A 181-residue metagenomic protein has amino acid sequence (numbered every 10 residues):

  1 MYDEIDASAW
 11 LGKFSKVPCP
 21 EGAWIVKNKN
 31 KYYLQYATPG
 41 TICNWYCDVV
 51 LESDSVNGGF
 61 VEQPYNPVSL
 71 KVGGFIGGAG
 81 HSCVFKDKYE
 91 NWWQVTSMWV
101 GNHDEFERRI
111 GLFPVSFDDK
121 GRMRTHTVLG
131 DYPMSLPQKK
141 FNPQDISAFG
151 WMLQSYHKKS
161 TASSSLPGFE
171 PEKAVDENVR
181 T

Functional and structural regions predicted by a protein language model:
M1-W24, G59-C83, T125-Q144, W151: Surface loop/turn signatures of beta-propeller and other carbohydrate-active proteins
M1-Y2, V50-G59, S116-M123: Short loop/turn segments immediately following beta-strands, especially the blade-tip and inter-blade linker loops
E21-G40, N91-V100: Hydrophobic core segments of beta-strands in well-ordered, beta-rich domains
V26-N28, F85-D87, D118: Structural WD40 beta-propeller signal
A37-T41, W45-G74: A contiguous binding-surface segment within folded domains or other stable secondary-structure elements
C43-L51, H103-L112: Structural motif
L70-I110: Repeat-solenoid scaffold signature
Q138-T181: Disordered, acidic Ser/Thr/Pro-rich linker "stalks" and the adjacent N-terminal cap of the next globular domain
